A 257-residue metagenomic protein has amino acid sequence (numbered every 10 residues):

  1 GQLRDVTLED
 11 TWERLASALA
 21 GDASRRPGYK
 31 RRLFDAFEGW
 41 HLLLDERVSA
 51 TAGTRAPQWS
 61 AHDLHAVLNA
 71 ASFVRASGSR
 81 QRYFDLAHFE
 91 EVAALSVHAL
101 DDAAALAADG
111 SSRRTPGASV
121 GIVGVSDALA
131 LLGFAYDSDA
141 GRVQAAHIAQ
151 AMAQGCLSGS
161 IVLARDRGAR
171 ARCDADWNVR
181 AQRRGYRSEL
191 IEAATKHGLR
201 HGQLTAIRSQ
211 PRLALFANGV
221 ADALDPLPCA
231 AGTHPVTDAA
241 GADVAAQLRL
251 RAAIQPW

Functional and structural regions predicted by a protein language model:
G1-W257: Long, C-terminal-biased catalytic regions of enzyme "large/alpha" subunits
